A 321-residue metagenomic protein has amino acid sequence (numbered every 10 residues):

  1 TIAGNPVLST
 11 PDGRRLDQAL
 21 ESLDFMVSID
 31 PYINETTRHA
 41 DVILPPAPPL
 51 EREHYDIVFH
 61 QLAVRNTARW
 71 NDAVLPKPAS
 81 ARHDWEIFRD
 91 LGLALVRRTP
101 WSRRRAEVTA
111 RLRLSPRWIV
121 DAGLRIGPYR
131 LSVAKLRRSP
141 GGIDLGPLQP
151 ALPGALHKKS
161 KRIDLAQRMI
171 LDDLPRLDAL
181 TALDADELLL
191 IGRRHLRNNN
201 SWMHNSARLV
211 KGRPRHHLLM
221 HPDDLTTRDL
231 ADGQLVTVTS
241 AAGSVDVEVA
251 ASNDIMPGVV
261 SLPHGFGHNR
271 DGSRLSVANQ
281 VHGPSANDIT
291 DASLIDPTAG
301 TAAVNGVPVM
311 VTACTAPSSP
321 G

Functional and structural regions predicted by a protein language model:
T1-R38, V42: Glycine-rich phosphate-binding loop of nucleotide-binding enzymes
I2, P6-S9, V58-Q61, A73-R82 (+1 more regions): Hydrophobic alpha-helical scaffolding
S9-P11, T37, E53-Y55, A166-Q167 (+5 more regions): Short helix/loop capping segments that flank catalytic or ligand/cofactor-binding pockets
M26, D41, L91, K161 (+3 more regions): Hydrophobic, well-ordered secondary-structure elements that form the walls of internal hydrophobic environments
N34-W70: Flexible glycine/proline-rich, aromatic-decorated loop/lid segments
R65-T67, R168-M169, D173, L190-I191 (+2 more regions): Flexible, low-hydrophobicity surface segments
D72-K135, S201-L219, D223-G321: Long, contiguous, secondary-structure-rich segments that constitute the structural scaffold of globular domains
V108-R208: Long, low-complexity segments enriched in small/aliphatic residues
